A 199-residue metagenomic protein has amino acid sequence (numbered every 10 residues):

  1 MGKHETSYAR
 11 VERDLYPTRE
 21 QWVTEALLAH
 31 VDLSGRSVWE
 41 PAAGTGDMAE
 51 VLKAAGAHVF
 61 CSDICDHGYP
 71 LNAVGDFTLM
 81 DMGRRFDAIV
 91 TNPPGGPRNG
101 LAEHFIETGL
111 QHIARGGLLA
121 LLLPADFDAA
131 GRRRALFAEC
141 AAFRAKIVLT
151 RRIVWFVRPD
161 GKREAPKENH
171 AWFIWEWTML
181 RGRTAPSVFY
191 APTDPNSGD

Functional and structural regions predicted by a protein language model:
M1-D199: Class I S-adenosyl-L-methionine-dependent methyltransferase catalytic core
